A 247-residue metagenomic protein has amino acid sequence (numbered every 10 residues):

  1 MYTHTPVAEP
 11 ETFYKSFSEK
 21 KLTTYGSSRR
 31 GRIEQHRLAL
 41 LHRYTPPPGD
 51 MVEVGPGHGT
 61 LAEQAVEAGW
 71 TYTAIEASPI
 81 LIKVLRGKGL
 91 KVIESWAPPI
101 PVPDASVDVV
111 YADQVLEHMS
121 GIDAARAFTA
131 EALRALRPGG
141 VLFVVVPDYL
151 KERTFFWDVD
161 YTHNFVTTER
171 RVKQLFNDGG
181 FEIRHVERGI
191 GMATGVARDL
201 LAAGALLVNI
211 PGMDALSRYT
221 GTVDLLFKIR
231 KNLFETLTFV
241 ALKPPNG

Functional and structural regions predicted by a protein language model:
M1-A105, V109-D113, T129, F234-L237 (+1 more regions): Conserved N-terminal segment of class I S-adenosyl-L-methionine
Y2, T24-S27, T60, P98 (+2 more regions): S-adenosyl-L-methionine-dependent methyltransferase catalytic module, highlighting the catalytic core
L85-G87, D104-V107, H118, F156 (+1 more regions): Short secondary-structure transition/capping segments
V109-D123: A short SAM/SAH-binding and catalytic strip from SAM-dependent methyltransferases
